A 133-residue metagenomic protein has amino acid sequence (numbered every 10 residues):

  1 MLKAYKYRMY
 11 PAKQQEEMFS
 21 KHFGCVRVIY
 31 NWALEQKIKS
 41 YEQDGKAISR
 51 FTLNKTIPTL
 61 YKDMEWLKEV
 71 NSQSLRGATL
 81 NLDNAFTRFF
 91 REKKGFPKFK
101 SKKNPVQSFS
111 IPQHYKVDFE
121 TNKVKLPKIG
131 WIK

Functional and structural regions predicted by a protein language model:
M1-K133: Nucleic-acid substrate recognition interfaces
